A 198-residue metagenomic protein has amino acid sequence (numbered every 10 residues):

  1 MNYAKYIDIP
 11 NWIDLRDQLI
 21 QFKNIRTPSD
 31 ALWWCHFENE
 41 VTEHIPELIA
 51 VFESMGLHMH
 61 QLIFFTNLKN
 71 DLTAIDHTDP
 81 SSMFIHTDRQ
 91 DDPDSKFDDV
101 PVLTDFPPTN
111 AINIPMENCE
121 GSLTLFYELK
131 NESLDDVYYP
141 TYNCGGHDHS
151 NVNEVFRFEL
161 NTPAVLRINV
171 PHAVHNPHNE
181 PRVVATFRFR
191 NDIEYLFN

Functional and structural regions predicted by a protein language model:
M1-M83: Non-heme Fe(II)/2-oxoglutarate
N2-K5, T109-A111, V184: Intrinsic-disorder/low-complexity, polar/charged segments enriched in Ser/Thr/Lys/Arg/Asp/Glu/Gln
D8, N113-P115, T124-Y127, V165-R167 (+2 more regions): A structural signal for short, well-ordered beta-strand segments and their strand-loop junctions that often border
N11, M116-N118, F189-N191: Non-catalytic surface loops within mature trypsin-like serine protease
L15-D17, D92-P93, S122, V174: Residues in flexible loops and secondary-structure boundaries
I25, D79-P80, I85-D88, P181 (+1 more regions): Short, intrinsically disordered low-complexity segments
D71-L160: Catalytic core of non-heme Fe(II) oxygenases with the double-stranded beta-helix
L134-N198: Catalytic core of Fe(II)/2-oxoglutarate
